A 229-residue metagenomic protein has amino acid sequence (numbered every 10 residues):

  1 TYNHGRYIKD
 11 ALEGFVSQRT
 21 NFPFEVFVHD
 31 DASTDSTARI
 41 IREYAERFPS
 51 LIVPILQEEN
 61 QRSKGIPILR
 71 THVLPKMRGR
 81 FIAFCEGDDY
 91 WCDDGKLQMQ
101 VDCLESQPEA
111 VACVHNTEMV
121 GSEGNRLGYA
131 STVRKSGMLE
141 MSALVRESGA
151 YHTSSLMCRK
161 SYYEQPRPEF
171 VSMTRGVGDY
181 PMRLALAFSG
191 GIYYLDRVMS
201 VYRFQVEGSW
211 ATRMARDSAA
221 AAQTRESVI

Functional and structural regions predicted by a protein language model:
T1-E13, A32: Active-site beta-to-alpha loop of glycosyltransferases that engages the nucleotide-sugar donor
Y7-K9, D35-Y44: Acidic helix N-cap motif at the loop->helix transition within catalytic regions of sugar-transfer enzymes
E13-P23: Short, acidic, metal-binding catalytic loop of nucleotide-sugar glycosyltransferases
D30-R39, E59, E86: A conserved acidic beta->alpha catalytic loop
E58-M77, M99: Glycine-rich, basic loop-to-helix element that forms the pyrophosphate-binding segment of sugar-nucleotide handling
P75, H115, R134-A221: Conserved nucleotide-sugar donor-binding catalytic segment
I82: Short aromatic/hydrophobic "clamp" motif used to bind/position activated sugar donors
D94-G128: Conserved donor NDP-sugar-binding/catalytic core segment of glycosyltransferases
